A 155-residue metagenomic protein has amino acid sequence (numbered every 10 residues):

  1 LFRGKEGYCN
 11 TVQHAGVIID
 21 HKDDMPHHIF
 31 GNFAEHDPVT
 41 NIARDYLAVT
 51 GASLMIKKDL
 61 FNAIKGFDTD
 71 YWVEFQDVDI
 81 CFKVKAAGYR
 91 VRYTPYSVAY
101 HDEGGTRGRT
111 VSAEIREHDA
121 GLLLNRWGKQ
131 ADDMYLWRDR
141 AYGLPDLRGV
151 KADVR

Functional and structural regions predicted by a protein language model:
L1-I64, V78, A87, V98-E117 (+1 more regions): Acidic/His-rich active-site region of diverse nucleotide-sugar glycosyltransferases
V73-E74: A short, glycine-/small-residue-rich helix N-cap motif at loop->alpha-helix starts within glycosyltransferase
R90: Residue-level detector of anion-binding/catalytic polar loops
Y96, R109-M134: Catalytic core of nucleotide-sugar-dependent glycosyltransferases
A120, W127-V154: C-terminal accessory regions of radical SAM enzymes
